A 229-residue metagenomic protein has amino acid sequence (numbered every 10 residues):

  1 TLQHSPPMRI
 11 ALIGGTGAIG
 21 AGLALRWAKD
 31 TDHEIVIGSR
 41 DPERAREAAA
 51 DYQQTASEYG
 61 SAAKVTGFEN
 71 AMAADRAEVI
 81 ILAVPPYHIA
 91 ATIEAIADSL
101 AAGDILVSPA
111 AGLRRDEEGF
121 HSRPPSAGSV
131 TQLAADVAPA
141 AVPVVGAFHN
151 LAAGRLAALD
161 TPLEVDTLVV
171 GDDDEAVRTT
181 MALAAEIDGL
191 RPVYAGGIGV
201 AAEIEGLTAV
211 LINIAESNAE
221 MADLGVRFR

Functional and structural regions predicted by a protein language model:
L2-Q54, E186: NAD(P)+-binding Rossmann beta1-loop-alpha1 motif at the extreme N-terminus of oxidoreductases
L12-I13, L82, V169: Hydrophobic Val/Ile/Leu positions in short beta-strands of Rossmann-like dinucleotide-binding domains
T55-T66, A140-P143, L190: A short helix-to-beta-strand connector/capping loop
K64, F68-I105, G112-E117: Rossmann-like NAD(P)-binding element
H88, A111-L113, L151-A152, D173 (+1 more regions): Glycine-rich beta-alpha junction loops
G119-A127, Q132, A158-E175: Short beta-strand and adjoining strand-loop segment in the mid-core of the Rossmann-like NAD(P)-dependent dehydrogenase
S126-N150: Rossmann-fold dehydrogenase core element
V165-R229: Active-site-lining helix/loop region of Rossmann-like oxidoreductase modules
